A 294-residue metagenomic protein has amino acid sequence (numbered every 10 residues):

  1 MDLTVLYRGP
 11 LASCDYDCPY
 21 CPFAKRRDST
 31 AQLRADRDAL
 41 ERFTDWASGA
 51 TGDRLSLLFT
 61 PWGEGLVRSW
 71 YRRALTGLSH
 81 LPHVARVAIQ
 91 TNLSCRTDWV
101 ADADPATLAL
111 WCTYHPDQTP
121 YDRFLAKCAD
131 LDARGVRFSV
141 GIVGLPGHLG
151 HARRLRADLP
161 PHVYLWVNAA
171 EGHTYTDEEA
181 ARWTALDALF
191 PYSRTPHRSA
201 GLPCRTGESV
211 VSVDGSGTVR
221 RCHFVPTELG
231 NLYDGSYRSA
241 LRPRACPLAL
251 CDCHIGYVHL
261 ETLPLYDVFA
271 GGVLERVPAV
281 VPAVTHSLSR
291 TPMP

Functional and structural regions predicted by a protein language model:
M1-A24, S56-T60, V210-G217: N-terminal pre-triad scaffold of radical SAM enzymes
M1-T4, L11, A24, D28 (+2 more regions): Flexible mid-to-C-terminal extensions adjoining Fe-S/redox cofactors in radical SAM and related proteins
T4-V5, K25-R37, D53-R68, L78-T97 (+3 more regions): Core AdoMet radical
Y20, T206, L248: Short, cysteine/histidine-rich loop/knuckle motifs that typically chelate Zn2+
Y20-A24, R34-S48: Short, surface-exposed loop/strand segments
T30, A109-R220, F224, G230 (+1 more regions): Radical SAM enzyme [4Fe-4S]-AdoMet core and its adjacent flexible, acidic and glycine-rich loops/tails across
R42-D45, W70-G77, D98, R123-A133 (+2 more regions): Alpha-helical scaffolding segments of alpha/beta enzyme cores, especially the outer helices of TIM-barrel or partial
R42-W62, C253, A283-P294: Short Fe-S-cluster ligation motifs
